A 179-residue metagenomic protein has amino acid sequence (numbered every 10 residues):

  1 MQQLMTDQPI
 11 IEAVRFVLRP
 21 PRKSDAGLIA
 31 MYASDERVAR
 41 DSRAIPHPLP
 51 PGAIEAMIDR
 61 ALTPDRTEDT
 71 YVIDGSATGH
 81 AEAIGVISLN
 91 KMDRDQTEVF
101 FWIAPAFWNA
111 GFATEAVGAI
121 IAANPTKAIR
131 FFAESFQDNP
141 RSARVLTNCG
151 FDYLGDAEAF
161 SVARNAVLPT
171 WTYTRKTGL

Functional and structural regions predicted by a protein language model:
M1-R37, V72-L179: Acyl-donor (CoA/ACP) binding surface of acyl/acetyltransferases
R37-D59: Conserved GNAT-fold acetyl-CoA-binding loop/helix
P48-G52, R60-L62, A104-P105, Q137: Juxtamembrane/interface motifs at transmembrane-helix termini
D59-V72: A short helix-loop-beta-strand connector motif used in the catalytic cores of GNAT acetyltransferases and, in some
